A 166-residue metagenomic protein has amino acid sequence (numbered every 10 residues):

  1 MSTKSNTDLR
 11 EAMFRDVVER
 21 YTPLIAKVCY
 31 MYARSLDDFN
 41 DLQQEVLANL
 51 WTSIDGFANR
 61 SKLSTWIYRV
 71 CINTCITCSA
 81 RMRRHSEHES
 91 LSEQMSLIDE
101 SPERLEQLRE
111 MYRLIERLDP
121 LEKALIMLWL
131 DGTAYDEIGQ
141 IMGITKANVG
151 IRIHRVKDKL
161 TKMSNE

Functional and structural regions predicted by a protein language model:
S2-K27, N40: A short, charge-rich alpha-helical start-of-domain segment used by transcription regulators
T22, A26, L47, D119 (+2 more regions): C-terminal flanking helix
D37, D136, A147: Residues within helix-turn-helix
D41-A48, T52, S61-N73: Structural recognition of an alpha-helix C-terminal capping motif at a helix-to-coil junction
V46, V70, L125-I126, I138-G139 (+1 more regions): Hydrophobic positions on the alpha-helical face of helix-turn-helix-like DNA-binding modules
G56-A58, R69-E89, R104: Arg/Lys-rich amphipathic alpha helix in sigma70-family domain 2
I72, M142-E166: DNA-recognition helix of helix-turn-helix
S96-M127, D131-G143, T161: Amphipathic alpha-helical segment used for protein-protein interaction
